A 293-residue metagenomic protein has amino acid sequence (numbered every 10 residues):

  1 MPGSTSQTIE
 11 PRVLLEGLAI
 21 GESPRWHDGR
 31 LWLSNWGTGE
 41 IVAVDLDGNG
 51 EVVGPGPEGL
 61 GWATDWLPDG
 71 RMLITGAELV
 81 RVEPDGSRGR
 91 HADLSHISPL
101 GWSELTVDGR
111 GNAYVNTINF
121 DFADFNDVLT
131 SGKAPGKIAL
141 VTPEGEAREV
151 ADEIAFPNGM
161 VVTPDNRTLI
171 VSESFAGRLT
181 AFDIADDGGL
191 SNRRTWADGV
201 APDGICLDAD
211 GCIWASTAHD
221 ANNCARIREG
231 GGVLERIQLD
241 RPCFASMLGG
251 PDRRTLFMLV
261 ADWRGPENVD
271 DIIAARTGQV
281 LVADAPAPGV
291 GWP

Functional and structural regions predicted by a protein language model:
M1-I9, G29, T38, D127 (+2 more regions): Blade/loop signatures of beta-propeller domains
P2-E10, G48-V52, G86-R90, E144-R148 (+3 more regions): Beta-strand initiation motifs
L15-D28, G56-G76, H96-D121, G132-K137 (+3 more regions): Beta-rich, blade/repeat-based domains predominating in secreted/periplasmic proteins but also intracellular
W32-P55, V80: Beta-propeller domains
W36, A77, I118-F120, S174 (+3 more regions): Short loop/turn segments immediately following the C-termini of beta-strands
E40-V42, E78-V80, G136-A139, R178-T180 (+2 more regions): A short loop-to-beta-strand structural motif that recurs across blades of beta-propeller domains
V115-K133, D262-A275: Short, conserved, GDST-rich strand-edge loop motifs in beta-rich repeat architectures
M247-P293: Blade-level signature of beta-propeller repeat domains, shared across WD40, Kelch, NHL, RCC1 and BNR/Asp-box propellers
